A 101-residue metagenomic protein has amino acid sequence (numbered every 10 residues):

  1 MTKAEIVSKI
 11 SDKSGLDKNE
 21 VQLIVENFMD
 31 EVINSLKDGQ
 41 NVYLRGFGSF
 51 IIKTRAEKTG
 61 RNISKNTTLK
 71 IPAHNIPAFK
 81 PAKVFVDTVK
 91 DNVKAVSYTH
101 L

Functional and structural regions predicted by a protein language model:
T2-T54: Charged, well-structured alpha/beta interaction segments
K3, K18, K58, K80-K83: A general lysine-centric signal
K53-R61: Short acidic, Pro/Gly- and aromatic-enriched capping/linker segments at domain boundaries
L69-P72: Ribosome-associated translation termination/rescue signal centered on the conserved GGQ peptidyl-tRNA hydrolysis loop
H74-D91: Intrinsically disordered, low-complexity glycine/proline-rich and charged
T99-H100: Conserved small/polar residues in nucleotide/adenosyl-binding loops
